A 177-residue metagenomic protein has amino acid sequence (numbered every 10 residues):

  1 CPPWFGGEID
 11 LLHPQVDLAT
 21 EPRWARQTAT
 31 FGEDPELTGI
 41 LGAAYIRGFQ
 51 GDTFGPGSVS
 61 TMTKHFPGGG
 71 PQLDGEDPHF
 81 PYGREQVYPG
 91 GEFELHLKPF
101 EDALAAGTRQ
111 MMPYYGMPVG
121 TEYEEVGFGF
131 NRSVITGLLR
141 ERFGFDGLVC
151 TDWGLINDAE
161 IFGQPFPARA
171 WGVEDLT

Functional and structural regions predicted by a protein language model:
C1-T177: Glycoside hydrolase catalytic-domain context in secreted enzymes
